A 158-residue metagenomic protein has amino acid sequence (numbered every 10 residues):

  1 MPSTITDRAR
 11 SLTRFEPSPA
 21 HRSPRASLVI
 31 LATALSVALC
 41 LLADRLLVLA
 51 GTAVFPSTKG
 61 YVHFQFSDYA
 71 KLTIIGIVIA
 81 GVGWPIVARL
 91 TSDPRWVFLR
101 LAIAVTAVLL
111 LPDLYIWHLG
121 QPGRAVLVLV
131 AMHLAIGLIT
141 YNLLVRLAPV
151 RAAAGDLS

Functional and structural regions predicted by a protein language model:
M1-S27: Short, Lys/Arg-rich, polar N-terminal cytosolic tail immediately upstream of the first transmembrane signal-anchor
V29, V78, P85, R89-T106: Internal alpha-helical transmembrane segments of multi-pass membrane proteins
V29-I30, A34, S57-D68, R89-D93 (+1 more regions): Short juxtamembrane and helix-loop transition motifs at transmembrane-helix boundaries in membrane proteins
A32-L41, L134-S158: Membrane-water interface at the C-terminal end of transmembrane alpha helices
C40-L49, I77-P85, L110, G137-N142: Transmembrane alpha-helical segments of multi-pass membrane transport proteins and ion-pumping complexes
L41-F66: Hydrophobic transmembrane helix segments
F64-I79: Interfacial helix-start motif at the membrane-water boundary
L111-V128: Membrane-helix boundary connector in multi-pass membrane proteins
